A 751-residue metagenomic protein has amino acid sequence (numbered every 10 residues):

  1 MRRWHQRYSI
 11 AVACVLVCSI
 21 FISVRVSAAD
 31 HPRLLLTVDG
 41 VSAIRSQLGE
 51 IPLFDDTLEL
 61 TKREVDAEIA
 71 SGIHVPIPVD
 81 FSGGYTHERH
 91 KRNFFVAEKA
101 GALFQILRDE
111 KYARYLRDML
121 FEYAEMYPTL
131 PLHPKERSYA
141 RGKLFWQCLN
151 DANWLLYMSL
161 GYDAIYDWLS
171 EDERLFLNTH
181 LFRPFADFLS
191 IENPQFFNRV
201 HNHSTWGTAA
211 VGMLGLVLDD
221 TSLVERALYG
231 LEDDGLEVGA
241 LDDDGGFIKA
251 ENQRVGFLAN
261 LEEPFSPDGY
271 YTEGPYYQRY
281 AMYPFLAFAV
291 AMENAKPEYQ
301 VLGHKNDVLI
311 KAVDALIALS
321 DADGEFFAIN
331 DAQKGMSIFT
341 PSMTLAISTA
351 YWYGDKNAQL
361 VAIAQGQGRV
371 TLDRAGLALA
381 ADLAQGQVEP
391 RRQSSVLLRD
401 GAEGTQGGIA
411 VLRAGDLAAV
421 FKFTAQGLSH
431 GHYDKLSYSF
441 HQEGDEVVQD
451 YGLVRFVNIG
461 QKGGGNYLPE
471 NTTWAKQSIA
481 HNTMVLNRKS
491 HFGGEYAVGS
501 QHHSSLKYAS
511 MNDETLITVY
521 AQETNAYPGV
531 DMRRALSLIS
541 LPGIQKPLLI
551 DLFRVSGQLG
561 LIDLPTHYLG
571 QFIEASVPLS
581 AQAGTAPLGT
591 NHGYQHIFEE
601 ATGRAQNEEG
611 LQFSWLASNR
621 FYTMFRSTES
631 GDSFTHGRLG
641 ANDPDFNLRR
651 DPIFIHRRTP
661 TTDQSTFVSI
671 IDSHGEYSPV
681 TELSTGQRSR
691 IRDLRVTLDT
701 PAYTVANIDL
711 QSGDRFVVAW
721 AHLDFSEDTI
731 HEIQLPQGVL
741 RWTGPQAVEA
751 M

Functional and structural regions predicted by a protein language model:
M1-A13: Bacterial N-terminal signal peptides that target proteins for export
A11-F21: Bacterial N-terminal signal peptides
R33-L48, F54-L58, K62, D66-A70 (+1 more regions): Aromatic-lined, polymer-binding surfaces characteristic of secreted/periplasmic polysaccharide-degrading enzymes
Q300-G376: C-terminal, helix-dominated tail/subdomain
Q365-T585, D663-S665, S673-E676: Catalytic and substrate-binding regions of extracellular carbohydrate-active enzymes, especially polysaccharide lyases
T566-S630: Polysaccharide-binding surfaces and accessory modules of carbohydrate-active proteins
T566-Y568, T623-D643, Q664-Y677: Short, hydrophobic/aromatic-enriched beta-strand segments in well-ordered soluble domains
I655-S665, I671-M751: Non-catalytic terminal regions with compositionally biased, polar/charged low complexity
